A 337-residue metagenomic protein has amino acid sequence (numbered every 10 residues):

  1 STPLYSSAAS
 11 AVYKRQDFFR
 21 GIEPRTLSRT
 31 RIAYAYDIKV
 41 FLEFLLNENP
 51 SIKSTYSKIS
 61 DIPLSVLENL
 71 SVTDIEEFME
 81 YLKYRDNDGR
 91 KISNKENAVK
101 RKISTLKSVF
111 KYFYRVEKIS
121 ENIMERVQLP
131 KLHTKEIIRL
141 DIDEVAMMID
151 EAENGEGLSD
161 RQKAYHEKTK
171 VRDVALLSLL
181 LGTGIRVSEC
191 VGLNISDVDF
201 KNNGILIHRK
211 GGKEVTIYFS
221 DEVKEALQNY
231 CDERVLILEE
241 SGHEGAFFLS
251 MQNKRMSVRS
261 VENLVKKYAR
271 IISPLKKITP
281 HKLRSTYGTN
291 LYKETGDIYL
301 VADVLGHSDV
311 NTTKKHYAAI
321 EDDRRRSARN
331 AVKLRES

Functional and structural regions predicted by a protein language model:
S1-T2: Short, exposed "boundary/linker" segments that immediately precede the start of a downstream structural module
S7-S337: Conserved catalytic core of the tyrosine transesterase superfamily
